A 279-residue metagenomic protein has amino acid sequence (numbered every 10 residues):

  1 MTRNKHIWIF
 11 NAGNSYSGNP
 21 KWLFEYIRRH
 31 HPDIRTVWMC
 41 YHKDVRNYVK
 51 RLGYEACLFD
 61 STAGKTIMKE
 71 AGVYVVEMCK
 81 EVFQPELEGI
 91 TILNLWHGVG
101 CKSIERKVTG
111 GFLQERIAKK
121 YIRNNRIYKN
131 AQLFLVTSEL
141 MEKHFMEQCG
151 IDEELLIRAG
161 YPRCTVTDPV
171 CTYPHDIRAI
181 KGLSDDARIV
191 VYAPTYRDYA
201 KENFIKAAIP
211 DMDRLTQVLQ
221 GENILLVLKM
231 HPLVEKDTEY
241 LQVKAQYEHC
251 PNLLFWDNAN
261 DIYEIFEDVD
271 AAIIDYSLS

Functional and structural regions predicted by a protein language model:
M1-N14, T195: Nucleotide-activated donor-dependent transferases that construct or modify glycoconjugates
K5-H6, I90, A187-V190: Nucleotide donor/acceptor-binding cores
W8-C171: Active-site and donor-binding regions of nucleotide-sugar-utilizing enzymes
S15-E25, R29, Q148, R158 (+1 more regions): Conserved catalytic-core segment of nucleotide-activated headgroup transferases in glycan assembly
R35-R51, T216-D257: Catalytic donor nucleotide-activated moiety binding site of glycosyltransferases and closely related
C57-A71, P232-S279: Donor nucleotide-activated moiety binding/catalytic core segment of transferases that use nucleotide-activated donors
E81-V82, M141-K143, D198, V234 (+1 more regions): Glycine-rich nucleotide phosphate-binding loop and flanking beta-alpha elements of Rossmann-like dinucleotide-binding
